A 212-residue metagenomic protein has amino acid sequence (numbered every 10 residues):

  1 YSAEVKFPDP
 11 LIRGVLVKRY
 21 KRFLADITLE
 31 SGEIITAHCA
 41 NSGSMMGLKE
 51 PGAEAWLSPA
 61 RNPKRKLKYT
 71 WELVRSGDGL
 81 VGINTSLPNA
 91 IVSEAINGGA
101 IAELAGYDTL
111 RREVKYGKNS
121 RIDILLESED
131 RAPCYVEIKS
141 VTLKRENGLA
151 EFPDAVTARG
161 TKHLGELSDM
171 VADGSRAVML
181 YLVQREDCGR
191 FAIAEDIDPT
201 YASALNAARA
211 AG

Functional and structural regions predicted by a protein language model:
G14-L16: Conserved hydrophobic positions within beta-strands
K21-I27: Short aromatic-glycine-enriched beta-strand elements
I35-M45: Short alpha-helix capping/helix-loop boundary micro-motifs
G43-W56: Short nucleic-acid-contacting surface segments enriched for D/E, G, S/T with interspersed K/R
N62-G79: OB-fold/S1-family single-stranded nucleic acid-binding modules
S76-S86, N97, A102-T142, K162: Active-site metal-binding core of divalent-cation-utilizing nuclease and nuclease-like domains
R145-A158, G165-I197: Nucleic-acid nuclease catalytic cores
I197-G212: N-terminal intrinsically disordered, cationic/polar leader segments that include organellar targeting peptides
